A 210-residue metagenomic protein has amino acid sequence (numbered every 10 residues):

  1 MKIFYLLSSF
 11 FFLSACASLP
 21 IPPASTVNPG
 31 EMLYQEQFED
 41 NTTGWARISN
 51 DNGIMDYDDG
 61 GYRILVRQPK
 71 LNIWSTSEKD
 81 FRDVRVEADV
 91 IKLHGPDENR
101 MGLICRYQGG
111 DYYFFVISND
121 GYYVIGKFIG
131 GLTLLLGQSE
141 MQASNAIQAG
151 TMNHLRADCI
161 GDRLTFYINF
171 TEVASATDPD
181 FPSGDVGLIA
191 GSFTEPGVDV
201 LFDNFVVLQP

Functional and structural regions predicted by a protein language model:
S14-A15: C-terminal motif of bacterial Sec signal peptides marking the signal peptidase cleavage site
I21-I48: Extracellular carbohydrate-recognition regions
F38, D203-V207: Extracellular beta-strand elements of beta-rich domains used for carbohydrate recognition/degradation or cell-matrix
G53-N72: Short carbohydrate-recognition loop motifs
V66-I129: Secretory/extracellular carbohydrate-interaction modules and structurally similar beta-sandwich "look-alikes"
G131-H154: Short, aromatic/His-centered strand-loop micro-motif at the edge of beta-sheets
T151-T165: Localized edge beta-strand/strand-to-loop motifs within extracellular or lumenal beta-rich domains
A176-D203: Flexible glycan-contacting loops in extracellular carbohydrate-active proteins
